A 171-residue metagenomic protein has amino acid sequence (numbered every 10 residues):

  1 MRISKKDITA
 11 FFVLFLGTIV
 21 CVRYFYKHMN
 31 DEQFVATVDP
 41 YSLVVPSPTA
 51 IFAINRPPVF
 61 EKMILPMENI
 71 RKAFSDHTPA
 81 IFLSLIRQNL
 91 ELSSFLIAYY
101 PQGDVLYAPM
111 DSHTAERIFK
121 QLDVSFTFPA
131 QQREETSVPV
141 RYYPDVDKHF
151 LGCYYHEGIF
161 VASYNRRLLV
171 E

Functional and structural regions predicted by a protein language model:
M1-K5: N-terminal Lys/Arg-rich, disordered targeting/topogenic segments
K6-Y142: Structural boundary/hinge residues at secondary-structure and domain interfaces
Y143-E171: A conserved glycine-rich beta-strand in the N-terminal activation segment of trypsin-fold
